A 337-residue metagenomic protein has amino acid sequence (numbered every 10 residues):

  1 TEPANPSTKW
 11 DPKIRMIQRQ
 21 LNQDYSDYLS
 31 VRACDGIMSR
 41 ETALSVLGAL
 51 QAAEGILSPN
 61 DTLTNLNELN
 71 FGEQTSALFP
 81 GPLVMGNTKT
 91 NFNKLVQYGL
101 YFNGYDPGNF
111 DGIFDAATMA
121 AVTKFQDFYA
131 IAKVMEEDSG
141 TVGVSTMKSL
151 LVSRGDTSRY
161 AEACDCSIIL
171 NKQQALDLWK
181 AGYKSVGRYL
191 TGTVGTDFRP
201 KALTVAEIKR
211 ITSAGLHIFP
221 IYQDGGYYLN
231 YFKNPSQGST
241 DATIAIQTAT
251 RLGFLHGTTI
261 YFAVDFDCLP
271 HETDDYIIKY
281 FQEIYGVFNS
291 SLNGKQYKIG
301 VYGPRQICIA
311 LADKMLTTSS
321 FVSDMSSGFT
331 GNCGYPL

Functional and structural regions predicted by a protein language model:
T1-S185, Y189-T191: Cell-envelope/ECM-targeting effectors and their regulatory/trafficking segments
W10, K89, P200, N234-D241 (+2 more regions): Residue-level preference for long, well-ordered alpha-helices that form the structural scaffold of enzyme catalytic
G99, A161-D165, K184-Y189, H217-Y222 (+4 more regions): Structural recognition of the beta-strand scaffold that forms the well-ordered cores of secreted hydrolase catalytic
I168-L170, S185, T191-T196, D224-L229 (+3 more regions): Solvent-exposed loop/turn segments at secondary-structure junctions within structured extracellular/periplasmic domains
A175, I208, A242-I246, I278-Y285: Generic structural signal for well-ordered alpha-helices, preferentially at hydrophobic/aromatic core positions
W179, T212-G215, N289: Anion (oxyanion) recognition and catalysis
G195-C268: Substrate-binding cleft of extracellular glycoside hydrolase catalytic domains
T248-F254, D267-L337: Surface-exposed substrate-engagement region within the catalytic domains of secreted or surface-exposed extracellular
